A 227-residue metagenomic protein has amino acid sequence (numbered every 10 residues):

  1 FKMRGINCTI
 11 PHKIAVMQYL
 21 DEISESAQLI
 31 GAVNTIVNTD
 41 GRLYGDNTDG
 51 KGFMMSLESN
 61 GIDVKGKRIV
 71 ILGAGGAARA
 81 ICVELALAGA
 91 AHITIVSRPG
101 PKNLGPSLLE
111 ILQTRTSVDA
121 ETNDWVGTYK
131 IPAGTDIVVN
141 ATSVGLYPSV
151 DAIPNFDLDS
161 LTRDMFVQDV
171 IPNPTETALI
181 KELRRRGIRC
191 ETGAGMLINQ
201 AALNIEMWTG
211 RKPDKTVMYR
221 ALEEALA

Functional and structural regions predicted by a protein language model:
F1-N60: Phosphate/diphosphate ligand-binding glycine-rich loop within oxidoreductases
T39, I62-R68, L161-R163: Short helix-loop-beta connector
N47-G50, G66-L87, S97, K102: Glycine-rich adenosine-cofactor-binding loop
L87-H92, R185-R189: Conserved S-adenosyl-L-methionine
A90-T116: NAD(P)-binding Rossmann-fold cofactor-contacting core
S117-C190: Rossmann-like adenosine-cofactor binding region
F166, V170-A227: Adenosine-phosphate binding glycine-rich loop
